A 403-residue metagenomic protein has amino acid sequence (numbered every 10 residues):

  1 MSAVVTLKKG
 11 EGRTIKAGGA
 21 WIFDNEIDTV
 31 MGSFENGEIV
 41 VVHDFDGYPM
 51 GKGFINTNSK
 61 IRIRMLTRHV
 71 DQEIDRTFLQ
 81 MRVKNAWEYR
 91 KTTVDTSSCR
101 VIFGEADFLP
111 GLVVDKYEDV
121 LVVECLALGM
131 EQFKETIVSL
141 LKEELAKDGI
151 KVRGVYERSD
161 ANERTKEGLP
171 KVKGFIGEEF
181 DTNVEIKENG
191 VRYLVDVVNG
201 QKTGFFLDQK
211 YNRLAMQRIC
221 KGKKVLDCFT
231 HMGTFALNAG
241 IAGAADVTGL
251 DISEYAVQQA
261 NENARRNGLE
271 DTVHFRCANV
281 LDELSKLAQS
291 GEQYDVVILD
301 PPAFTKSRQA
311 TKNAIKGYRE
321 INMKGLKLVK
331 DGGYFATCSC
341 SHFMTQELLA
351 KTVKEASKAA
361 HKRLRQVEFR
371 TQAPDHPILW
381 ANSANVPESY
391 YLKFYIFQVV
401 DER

Functional and structural regions predicted by a protein language model:
M1-E118: Non-catalytic accessory regions of SAM-dependent methyltransferases
G104-D115, K134-F205: Non-catalytic substrate-recognition/targeting regions of SAM-dependent transferases
G222-H231: Conserved class I S-adenosyl-L-methionine
M232-A245: Conserved SAM-binding loop of SAM-dependent methyltransferases across substrates and taxa, primarily the Class I
D246-D251: Conserved SAM-binding motif I beta-strand of class I
Y255-I298: S-adenosyl-L-methionine
V280-A356: S-adenosylmethionine
E320, Y334-R403: C-terminal catalytic and target-recognition region of SAM-dependent MTase-like enzymes, primarily methyltransferases
